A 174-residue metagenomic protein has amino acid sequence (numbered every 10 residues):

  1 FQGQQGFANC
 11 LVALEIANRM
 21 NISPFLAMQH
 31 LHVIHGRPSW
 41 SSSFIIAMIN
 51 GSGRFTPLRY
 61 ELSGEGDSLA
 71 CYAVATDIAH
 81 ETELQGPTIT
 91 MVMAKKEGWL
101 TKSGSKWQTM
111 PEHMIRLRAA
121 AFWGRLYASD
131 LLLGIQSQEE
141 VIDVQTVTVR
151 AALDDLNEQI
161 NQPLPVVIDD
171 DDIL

Functional and structural regions predicted by a protein language model:
F1-L174: Polyanion-binding surfaces on beta-sheet-dominated domains and ring/shell assemblies
